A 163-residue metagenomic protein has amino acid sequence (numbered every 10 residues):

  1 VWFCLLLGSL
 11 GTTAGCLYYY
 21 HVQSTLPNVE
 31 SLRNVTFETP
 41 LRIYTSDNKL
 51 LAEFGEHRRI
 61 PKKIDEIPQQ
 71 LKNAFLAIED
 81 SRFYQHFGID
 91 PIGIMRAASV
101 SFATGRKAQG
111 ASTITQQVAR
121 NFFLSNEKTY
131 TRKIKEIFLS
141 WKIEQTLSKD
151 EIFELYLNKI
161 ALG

Functional and structural regions predicted by a protein language model:
V1-G163: Juxtamembrane regions of bacterial inner-membrane/periplasmic proteins, predominantly the peptidoglycan biogenesis
